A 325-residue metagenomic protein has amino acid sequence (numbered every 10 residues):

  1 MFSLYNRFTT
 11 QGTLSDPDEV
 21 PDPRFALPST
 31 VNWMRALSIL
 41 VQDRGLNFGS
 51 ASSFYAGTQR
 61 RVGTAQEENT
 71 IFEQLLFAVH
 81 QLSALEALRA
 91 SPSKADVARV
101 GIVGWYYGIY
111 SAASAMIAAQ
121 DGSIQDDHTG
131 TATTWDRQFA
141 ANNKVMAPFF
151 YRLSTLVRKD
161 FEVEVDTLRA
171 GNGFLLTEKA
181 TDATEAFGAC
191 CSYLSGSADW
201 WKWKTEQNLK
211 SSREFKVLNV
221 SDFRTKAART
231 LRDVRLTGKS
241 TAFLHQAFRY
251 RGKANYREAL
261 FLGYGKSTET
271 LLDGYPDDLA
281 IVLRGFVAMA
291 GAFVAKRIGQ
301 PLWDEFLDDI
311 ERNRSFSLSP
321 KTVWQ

Functional and structural regions predicted by a protein language model:
M1-Q325: Terminal alpha-helical segments
